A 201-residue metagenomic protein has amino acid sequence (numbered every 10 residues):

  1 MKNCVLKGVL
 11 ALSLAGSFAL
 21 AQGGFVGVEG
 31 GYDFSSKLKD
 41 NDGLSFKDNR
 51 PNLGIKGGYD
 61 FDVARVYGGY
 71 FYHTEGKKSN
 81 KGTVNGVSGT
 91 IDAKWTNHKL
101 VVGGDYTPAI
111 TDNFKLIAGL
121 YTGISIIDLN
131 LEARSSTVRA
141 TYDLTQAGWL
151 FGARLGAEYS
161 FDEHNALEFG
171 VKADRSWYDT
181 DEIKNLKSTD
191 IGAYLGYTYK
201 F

Functional and structural regions predicted by a protein language model:
M1-F25: Cleavable N-terminal export/targeting peptides
L20-Y72, K77, G192, G196-K200: Short glycine/proline- and aromatic-enriched beta-strand/turn motifs that initiate or cap beta-hairpins
Q22, K47-L53, D62, K94-L100 (+2 more regions): Residues that define the transmembrane beta-barrel architecture of outer-membrane proteins
S36-S45, K77-V87, D128-R139, D179-L186: Outer-membrane beta-barrel translocator domains and adjoining extracellular loop/strand segments of Gram-negative
G43-S45, K56, S88-K94, Y106-P108 (+3 more regions): Outer-membrane beta-barrel proteins
G58-S135, Y159-F161, I191-F201: Gram-negative (and chloroplast) outer-membrane scaffold detector with strong preference for beta-barrel transmembrane
I127-R175: A charged, solvent-exposed segment within the mature domains of Sec-exported extracytoplasmic proteins
E158-F201: Hydrophobic secondary-structure block in the mid-to-C-terminal portion of proteins
